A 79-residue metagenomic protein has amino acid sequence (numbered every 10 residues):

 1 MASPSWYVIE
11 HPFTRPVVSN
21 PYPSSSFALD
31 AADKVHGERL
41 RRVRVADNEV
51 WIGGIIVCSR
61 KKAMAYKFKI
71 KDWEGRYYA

Functional and structural regions predicted by a protein language model:
M1-A2, V50: A generic structural signal for short, non-catalytic loop/turn and secondary-structure boundary residues
A2-S3, A65: The identity of the second residue at the extreme N-terminus of proteins
P4-F13: A short beta-strand micro-motif
V17, D30-A79: Short, mixed-charge low-complexity intrinsically disordered segments
Y22-S26, V57-C58: Conserved aromatic
